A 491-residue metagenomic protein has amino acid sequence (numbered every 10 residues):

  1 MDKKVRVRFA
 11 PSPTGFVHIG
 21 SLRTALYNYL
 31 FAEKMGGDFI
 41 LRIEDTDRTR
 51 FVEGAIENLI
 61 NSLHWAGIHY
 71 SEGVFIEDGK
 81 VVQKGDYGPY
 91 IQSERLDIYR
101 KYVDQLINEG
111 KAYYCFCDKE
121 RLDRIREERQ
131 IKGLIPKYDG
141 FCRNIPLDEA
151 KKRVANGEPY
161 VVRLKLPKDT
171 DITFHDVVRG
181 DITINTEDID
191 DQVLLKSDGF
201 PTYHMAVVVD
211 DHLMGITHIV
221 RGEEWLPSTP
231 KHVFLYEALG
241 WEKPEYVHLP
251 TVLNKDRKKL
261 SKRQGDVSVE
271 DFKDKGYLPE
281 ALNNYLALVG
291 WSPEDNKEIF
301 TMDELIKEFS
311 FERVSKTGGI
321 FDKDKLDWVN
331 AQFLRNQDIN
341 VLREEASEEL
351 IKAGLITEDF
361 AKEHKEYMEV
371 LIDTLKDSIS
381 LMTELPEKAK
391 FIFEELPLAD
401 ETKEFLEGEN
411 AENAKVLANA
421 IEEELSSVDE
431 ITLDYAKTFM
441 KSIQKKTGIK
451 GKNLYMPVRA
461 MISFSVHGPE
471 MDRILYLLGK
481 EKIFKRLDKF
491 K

Functional and structural regions predicted by a protein language model:
M1-I131, P230-W241: N-terminal Rossmann-like or analogous alpha/beta NTP/dinucleotide-binding catalytic cores that position adenine
V17, F272-E280, K316-D322, A361-V370 (+2 more regions): Structural motif
N28, L59, L106, G110 (+8 more regions): Residue-level signal for inorganic ion chemistry
E33-D47, M205-H218, L239-L253, P469-D472 (+3 more regions): Glycine-rich phosphate/pyrophosphate-binding loops and their adjacent beta-strand/loop elements at enzyme active sites
P89-S93, L195-F200, M214-L226, L253-Y285 (+3 more regions): Conserved phosphate-binding loops in nucleotide/dinucleotide-binding enzymes
Q105-N108, A112-H248, L253-L260, S268 (+1 more regions): Active-site cores that bind ATP or allylic diphosphates and position pyrophosphate for catalysis
I339-T447: Small-residue-rich helix-loop
L433-K491: Charged substrate- and nucleic-acid-binding regions of tRNA-handling and nucleotidyl-transfer enzymes, centered on
